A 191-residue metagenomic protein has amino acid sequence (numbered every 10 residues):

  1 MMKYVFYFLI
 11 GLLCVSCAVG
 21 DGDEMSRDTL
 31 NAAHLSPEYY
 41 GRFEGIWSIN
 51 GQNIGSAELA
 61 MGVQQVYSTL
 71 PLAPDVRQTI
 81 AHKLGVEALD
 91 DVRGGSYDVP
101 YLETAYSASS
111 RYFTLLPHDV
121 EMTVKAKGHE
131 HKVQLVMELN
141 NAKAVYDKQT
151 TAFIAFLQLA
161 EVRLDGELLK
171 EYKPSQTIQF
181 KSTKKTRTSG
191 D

Functional and structural regions predicted by a protein language model:
M1-V5: Positively charged n-region of N-terminal signal peptides that target proteins for export
L13-S16: C-terminal motif of bacterial Sec signal peptides marking the signal peptidase cleavage site
A18-D21: Bacterial signal peptide processing site
D23-E44, M61, V145-T150, T186-S189: N-terminal helix-cap/turn-to-beta initiation motif at the start of protein domains
E24-R27, T150-D191: Edge beta-strand at a domain terminus
R42-A81: Short, solvent-exposed loop/hinge segments that bridge or flank secondary-structure elements
N50-I54, M122-E130, E161-K173: Flexible, membrane-facing loop/turn or short amphipathic-helix motifs that contact lipid bilayers or gate lipid-binding
Q65-A144: Predominantly extracellular/secreted and cell-surface proteins with exposed, flexible low-complexity segments
